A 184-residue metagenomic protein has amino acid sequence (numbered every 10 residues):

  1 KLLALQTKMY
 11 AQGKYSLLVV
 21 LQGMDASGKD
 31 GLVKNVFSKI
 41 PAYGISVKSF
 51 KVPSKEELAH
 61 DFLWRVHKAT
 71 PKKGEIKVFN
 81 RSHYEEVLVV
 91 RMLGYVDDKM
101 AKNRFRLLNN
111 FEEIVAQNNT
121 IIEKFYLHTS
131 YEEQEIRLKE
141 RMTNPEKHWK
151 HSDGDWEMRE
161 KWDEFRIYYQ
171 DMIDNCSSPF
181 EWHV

Functional and structural regions predicted by a protein language model:
K1-V184: Glycine-rich phosphate-binding loop of ATP-dependent small-molecule kinases
